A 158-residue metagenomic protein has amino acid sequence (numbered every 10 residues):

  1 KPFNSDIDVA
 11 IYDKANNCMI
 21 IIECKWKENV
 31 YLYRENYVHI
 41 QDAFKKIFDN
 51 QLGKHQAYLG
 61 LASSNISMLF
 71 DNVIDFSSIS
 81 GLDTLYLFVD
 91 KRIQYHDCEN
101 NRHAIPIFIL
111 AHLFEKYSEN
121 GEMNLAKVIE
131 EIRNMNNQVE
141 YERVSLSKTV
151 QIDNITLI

Functional and structural regions predicted by a protein language model:
K1-I158: Intrinsically disordered, low-complexity Ser/Thr/Pro/Gly-rich regulatory segments
